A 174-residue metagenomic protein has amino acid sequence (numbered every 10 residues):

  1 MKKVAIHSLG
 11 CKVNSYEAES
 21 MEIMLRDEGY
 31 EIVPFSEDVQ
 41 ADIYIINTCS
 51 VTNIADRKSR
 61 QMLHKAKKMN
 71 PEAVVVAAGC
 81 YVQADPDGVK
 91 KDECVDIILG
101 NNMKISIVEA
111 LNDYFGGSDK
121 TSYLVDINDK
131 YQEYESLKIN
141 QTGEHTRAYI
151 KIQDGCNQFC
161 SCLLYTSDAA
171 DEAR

Functional and structural regions predicted by a protein language model:
M1-D168, R174: Proteins enriched for Cys/Gly/acidic motifs involved in redox and nucleic-acid/cofactor modification
